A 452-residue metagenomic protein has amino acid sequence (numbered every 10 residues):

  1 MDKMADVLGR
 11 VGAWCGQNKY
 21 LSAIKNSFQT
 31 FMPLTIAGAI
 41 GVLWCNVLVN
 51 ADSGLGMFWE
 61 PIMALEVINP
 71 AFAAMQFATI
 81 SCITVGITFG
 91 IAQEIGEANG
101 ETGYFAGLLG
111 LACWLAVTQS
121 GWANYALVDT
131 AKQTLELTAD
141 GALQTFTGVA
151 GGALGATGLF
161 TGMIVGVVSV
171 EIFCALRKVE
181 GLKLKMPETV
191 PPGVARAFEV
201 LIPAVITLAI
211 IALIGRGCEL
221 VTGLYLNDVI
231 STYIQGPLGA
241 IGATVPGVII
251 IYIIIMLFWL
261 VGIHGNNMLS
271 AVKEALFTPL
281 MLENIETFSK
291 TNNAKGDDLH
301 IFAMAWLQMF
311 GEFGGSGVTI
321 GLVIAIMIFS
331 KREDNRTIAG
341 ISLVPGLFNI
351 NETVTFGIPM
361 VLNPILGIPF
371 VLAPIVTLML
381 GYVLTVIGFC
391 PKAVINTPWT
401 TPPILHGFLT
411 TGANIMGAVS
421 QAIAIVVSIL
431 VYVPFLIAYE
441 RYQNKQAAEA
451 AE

Functional and structural regions predicted by a protein language model:
M1-C15, N50, G54-F58, I62-N69 (+4 more regions): Transmembrane alpha-helical segments and their short flanking loops that form helix-hairpins/helix-helix interfaces
Q17-K183, V361: Early transmembrane hairpin of solute transport permeases
I36-A64, A123-E136, C218-P237, H264-L280 (+1 more regions): Interfacial/capping segments of alpha-helical transmembrane domains
A37, I80, T84, T88 (+27 more regions): Alpha-helical transmembrane segments in multi-pass membrane proteins
P70-I87, L154-T161, A240-V261, G296-T319 (+1 more regions): Hydrophobic alpha-helical transmembrane segments
V85-I91, I95, L108, A112-L115 (+2 more regions): Alpha-helical membrane segments and immediately flanking helix-loop junctions that form or couple to the substrate/ion
M186-F198, Y233-L238, G357-P359, P364-I365: Membrane-interface segments at loop-to-transmembrane junctions
G215-R216, L220-S330: Membrane-embedded translocation segments of transport machinery
